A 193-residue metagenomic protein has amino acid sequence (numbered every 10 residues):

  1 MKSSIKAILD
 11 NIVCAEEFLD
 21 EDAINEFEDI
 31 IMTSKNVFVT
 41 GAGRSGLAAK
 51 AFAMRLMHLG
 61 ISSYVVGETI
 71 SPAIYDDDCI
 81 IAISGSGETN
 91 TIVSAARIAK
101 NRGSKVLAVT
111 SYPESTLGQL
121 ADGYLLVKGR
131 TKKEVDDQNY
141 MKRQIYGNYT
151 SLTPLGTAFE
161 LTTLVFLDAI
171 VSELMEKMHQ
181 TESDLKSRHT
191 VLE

Functional and structural regions predicted by a protein language model:
M1-F18: Generic N-terminal amphipathic, Lys/Arg-enriched alpha-helix
C14-E21, I61, G129, S172-Q180: Generic secondary-structure signature for well-ordered alpha-helical cores
E17-T33: A short, well-structured juxtamembrane/interface segment
E28, K50-A53, V93, L167-V171: Predominant activation on well-ordered alpha-helical scaffold segments within soluble catalytic domains
V37-A42, L47-L161: Glycine-rich phosphate-binding loops that contact phosphosugars or nucleotide phosphates
T162-F166: Catalytic-loop motifs flanking and including active-site residues across diverse enzymes
A169-E193: A short, charged, Gly/Pro-tolerant segment at domain boundaries
